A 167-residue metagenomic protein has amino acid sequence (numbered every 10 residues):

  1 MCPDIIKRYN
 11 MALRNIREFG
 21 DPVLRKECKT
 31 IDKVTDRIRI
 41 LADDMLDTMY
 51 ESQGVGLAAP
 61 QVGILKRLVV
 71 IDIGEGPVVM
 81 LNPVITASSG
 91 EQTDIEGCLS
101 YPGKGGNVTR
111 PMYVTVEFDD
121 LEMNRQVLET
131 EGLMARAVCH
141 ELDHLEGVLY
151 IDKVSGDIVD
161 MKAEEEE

Functional and structural regions predicted by a protein language model:
C2-E167: Positively charged
